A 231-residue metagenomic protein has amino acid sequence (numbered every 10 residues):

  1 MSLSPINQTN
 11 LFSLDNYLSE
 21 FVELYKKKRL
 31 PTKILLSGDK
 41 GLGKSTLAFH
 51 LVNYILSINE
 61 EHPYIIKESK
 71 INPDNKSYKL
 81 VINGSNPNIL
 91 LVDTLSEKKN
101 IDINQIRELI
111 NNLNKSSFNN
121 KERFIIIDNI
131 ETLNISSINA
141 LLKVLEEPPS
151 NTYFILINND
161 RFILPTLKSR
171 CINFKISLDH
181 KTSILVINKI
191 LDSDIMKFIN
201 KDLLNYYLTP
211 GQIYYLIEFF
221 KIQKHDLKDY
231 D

Functional and structural regions predicted by a protein language model:
M1-H50, Y54, E60-L80, S150-T152 (+1 more regions): Charged, glycine-rich active-site and insertion segments that engage polyanionic ligands
S19-Y25, N75-V81, N100-F124, T132 (+2 more regions): Conserved alpha-helical scaffold flanking the Walker A/P-loop in AAA+ ATPase domains
R29-L30, I82-P87, N119-K121, P148-N151: Short loop/turn elements that form and flank the Walker-type P-loop nucleotide-binding site in RecA-like NTPase cores
S37, L91-S96: A short hydrophobic beta-strand->loop->alpha-helix junction that borders the nucleotide-binding pocket of P-loop NTPases
S57, K115, E146-E147: Conserved amphipathic alpha-helical interaction elements at protein-protein interfaces in regulatory, energy-coupling
L95-I103, I130, N173-F174: Flexible beta-alpha connector loops of hexameric P-loop NTPases
E97, T132, E147, F162: Residues immediately C-terminal
F124-D128, L141, T152-N158: Structural recognition of the conserved hydrophobic beta-strand(s) that form the central parallel beta-sheet of P-loop
